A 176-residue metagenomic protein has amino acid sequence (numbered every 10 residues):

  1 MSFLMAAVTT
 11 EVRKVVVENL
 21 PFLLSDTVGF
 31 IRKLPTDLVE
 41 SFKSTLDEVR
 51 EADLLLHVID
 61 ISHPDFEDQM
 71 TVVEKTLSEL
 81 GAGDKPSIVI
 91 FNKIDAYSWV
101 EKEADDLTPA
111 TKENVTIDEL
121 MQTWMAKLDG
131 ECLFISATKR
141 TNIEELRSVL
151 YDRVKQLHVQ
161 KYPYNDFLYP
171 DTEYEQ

Functional and structural regions predicted by a protein language model:
M1-F22, I31-S44, F66-E67, V72-T76: Switch I (effector-binding) loop of TRAFAC-class P-loop GTPase G-domains
A6, P64, D68, K75-Q176: C-terminal-of-GTPase-core extension/linker across diverse P-loop GTPases
L20-L23, D53-L54, K85-I88: Loop/turn-to-beta-strand initiation segments
D26: Conserved active-site aspartate in kinases
K33, V58-I61, F134: Conserved short-loop catalytic and cofactor-binding motifs
L38-H63, K75-A82: Inter-motif core of Ras-like GTPase G domains
